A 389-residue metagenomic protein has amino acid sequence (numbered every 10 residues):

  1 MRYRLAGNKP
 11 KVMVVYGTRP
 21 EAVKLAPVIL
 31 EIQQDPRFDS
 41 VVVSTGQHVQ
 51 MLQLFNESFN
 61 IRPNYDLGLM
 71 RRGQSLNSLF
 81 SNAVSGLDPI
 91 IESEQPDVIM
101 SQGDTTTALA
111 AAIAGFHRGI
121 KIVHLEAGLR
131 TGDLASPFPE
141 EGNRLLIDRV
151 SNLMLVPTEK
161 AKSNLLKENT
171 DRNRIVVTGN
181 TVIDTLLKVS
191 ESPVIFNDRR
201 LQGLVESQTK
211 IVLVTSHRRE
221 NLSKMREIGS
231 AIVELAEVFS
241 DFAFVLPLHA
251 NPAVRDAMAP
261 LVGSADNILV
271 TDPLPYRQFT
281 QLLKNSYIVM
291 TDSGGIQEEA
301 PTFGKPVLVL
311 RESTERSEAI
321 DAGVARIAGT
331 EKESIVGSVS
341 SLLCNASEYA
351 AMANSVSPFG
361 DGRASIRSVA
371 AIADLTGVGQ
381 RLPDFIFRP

Functional and structural regions predicted by a protein language model:
M1-L246, N251-P389: Nucleotide-activated sugar donor-binding and catalytic core shared by glycosyltransferases and related lipid-linked
